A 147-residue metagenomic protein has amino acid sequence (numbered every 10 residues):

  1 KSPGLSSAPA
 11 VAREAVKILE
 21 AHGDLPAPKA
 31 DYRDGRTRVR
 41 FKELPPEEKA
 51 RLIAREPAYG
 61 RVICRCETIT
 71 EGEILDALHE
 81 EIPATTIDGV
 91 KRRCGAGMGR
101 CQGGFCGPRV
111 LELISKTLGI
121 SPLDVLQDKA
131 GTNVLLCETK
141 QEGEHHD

Functional and structural regions predicted by a protein language model:
K1-V62, I69-I82, I87, G95-M98: C-terminal catalytic lobe of FAD-dependent flavoproteins
A27, I87, I120-Q127: Short, surface-exposed acidic
T70-E81, G104-P122: Iron-sulfur (Fe-S) cluster-binding segments and ferredoxin-like electron-carrier domains, especially [2Fe-2S]
K91-P108, D124-D147: Short Fe-S-cluster ligation motifs
